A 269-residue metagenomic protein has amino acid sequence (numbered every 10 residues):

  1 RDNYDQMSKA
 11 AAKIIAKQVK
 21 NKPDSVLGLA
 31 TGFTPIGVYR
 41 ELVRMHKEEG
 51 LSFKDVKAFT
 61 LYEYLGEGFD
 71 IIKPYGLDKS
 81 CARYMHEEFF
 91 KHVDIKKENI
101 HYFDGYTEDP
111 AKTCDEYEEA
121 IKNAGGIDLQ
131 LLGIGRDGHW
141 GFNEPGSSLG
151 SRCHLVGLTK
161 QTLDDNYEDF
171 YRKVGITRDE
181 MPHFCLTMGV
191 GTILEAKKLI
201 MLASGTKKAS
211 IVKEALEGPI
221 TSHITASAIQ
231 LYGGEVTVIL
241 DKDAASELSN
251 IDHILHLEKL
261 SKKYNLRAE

Functional and structural regions predicted by a protein language model:
R1-L27, R44-K47: N-terminal glycine-/serine-/threonine-rich phosphate-binding loop
G28-G32, F59-L61, F103-D104, L131-I134 (+2 more regions): Short beta-strand segments
G28-V38, A120-P145, E269: A glycine-rich beta-strand to alpha-helix segment that forms a phosphate/ribose-binding loop at ligand/cofactor sites
Y39-R40, R44, E48-F69, G126-L129 (+1 more regions): Active-site histidine-anchored catalytic micro-motif
S52-L129, D252, E258-A268: Ligand-binding beta-strand-loop-alpha-helix segment within the catalytic cores of soluble metabolic enzymes
K112-D115, W140-S147, S151-C153, I211-A215 (+1 more regions): A short secondary-structure junction signal
G141-M188: Class I SAM-dependent methyltransferase SAM-binding "motif I" and its flanking Rossmann-like core
M188-G191, E195-E269: ATP/nucleoside-binding phosphotransfer catalytic cores, i.e., glycine-rich phosphate-binding loops
